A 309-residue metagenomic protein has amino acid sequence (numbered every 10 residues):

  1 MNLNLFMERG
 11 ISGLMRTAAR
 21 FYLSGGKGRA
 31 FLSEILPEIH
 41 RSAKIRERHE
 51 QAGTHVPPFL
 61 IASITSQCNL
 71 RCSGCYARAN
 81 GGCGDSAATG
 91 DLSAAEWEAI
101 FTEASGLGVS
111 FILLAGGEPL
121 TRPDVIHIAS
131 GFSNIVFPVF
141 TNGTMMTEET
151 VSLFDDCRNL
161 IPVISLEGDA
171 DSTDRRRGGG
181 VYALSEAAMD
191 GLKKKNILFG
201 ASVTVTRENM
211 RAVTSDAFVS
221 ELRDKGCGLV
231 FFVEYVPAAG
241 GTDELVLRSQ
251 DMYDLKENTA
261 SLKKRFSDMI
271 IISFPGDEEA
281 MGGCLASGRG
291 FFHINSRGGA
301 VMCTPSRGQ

Functional and structural regions predicted by a protein language model:
M1-R9, V163-S165, D174-S287, H293-V301 (+1 more regions): Radical SAM enzyme [4Fe-4S]-AdoMet core and its adjacent flexible, acidic and glycine-rich loops/tails across
N2-S152, C157: Conserved alpha-helical substructure of the radical SAM core
F59, G288-R289: Short coil/loop residues immediately preceding or within conserved phosphate-binding loops of NTP-utilizing enzyme
T65, A87-G90, T141, S172-R175 (+3 more regions): Short, flexible active-site loop motifs that bind/organize anionic cofactors or intermediates
Q67-R71, D171, V301: Short, acidic Gly/Pro/Ser/Thr-rich loop/turn segments
C68, D169, S306-G308: A generic "binding-loop/recognition-motif" signal
N80-G84, D169-D171, P237-G240: A short, flexible beta-alpha/helix-coil linker loop
A94-A115, L120-V233: Radical SAM/AdoMet-radical enzyme domain recognition
